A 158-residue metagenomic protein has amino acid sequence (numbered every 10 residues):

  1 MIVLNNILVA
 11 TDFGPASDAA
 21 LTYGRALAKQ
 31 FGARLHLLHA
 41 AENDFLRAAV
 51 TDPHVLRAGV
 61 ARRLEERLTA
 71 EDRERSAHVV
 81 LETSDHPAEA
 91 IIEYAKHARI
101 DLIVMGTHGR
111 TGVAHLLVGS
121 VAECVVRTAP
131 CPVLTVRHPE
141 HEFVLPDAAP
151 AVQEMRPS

Functional and structural regions predicted by a protein language model:
M1-V3, Q30, T69-I103, H141-L145 (+1 more regions): Structural beta-alpha unit
I2-H54, E71, H138-F143, A149-S158: Small/aliphatic-rich secondary-structure junction motif
I7, G24, L35, I91 (+3 more regions): Hydrophobic packing within well-folded, soluble alpha/beta domains
A16, P87, T111-V113: Short glycine-rich, flexible loops that bind phosphorylated cofactors or substrates
Y23, V55-R67, A90-I92: Short, solvent-exposed amphipathic alpha-helices that sit in or adjacent to ligand/effector-binding or catalytic
H36-L38, H78-E82, L134: General small-molecule cofactor/ligand-binding pocket signal
K96-V144, Q153: Gly/Ser-rich helix-loop-strand patches that form or flank binding pockets for ribonucleotide-derived cofactors
